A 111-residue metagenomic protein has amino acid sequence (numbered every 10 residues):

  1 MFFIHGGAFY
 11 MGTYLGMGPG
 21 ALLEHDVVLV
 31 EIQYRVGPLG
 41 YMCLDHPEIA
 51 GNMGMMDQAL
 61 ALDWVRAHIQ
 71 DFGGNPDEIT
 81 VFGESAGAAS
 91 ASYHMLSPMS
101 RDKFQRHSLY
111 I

Functional and structural regions predicted by a protein language model:
M1-I111: Serine-hydrolase-like catalytic core of hydrolytic proteins
